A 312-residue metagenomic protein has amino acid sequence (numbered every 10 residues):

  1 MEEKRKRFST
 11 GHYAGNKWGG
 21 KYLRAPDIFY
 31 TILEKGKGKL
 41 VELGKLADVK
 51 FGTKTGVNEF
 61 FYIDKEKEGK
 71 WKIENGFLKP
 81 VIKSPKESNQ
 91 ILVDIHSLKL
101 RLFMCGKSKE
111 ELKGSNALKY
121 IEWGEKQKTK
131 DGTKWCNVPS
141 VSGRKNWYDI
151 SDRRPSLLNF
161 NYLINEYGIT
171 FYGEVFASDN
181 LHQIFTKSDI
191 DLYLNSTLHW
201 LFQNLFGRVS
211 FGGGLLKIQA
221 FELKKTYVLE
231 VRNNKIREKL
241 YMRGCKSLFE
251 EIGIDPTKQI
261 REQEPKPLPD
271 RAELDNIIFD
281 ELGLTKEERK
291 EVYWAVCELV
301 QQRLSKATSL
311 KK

Functional and structural regions predicted by a protein language model:
K6-R7, G11-M242, S247: Polybasic, glycine- and aromatic-enriched phosphate-binding surface used to engage nucleic acids
A14-K21, P139-G143, F185, G253 (+4 more regions): Non-catalytic, mostly N-terminal accessory regions of nucleic-acid modification and defense proteins
Y22, G36, W71, E110 (+7 more regions): Intrinsic-disorder-associated interaction segments
Q127, T197-N204, L229, E251 (+3 more regions): Hydrophobic alpha-helical segments
W200, F211, Q259-I260, K266-P267 (+1 more regions): Short leucine-rich amphipathic alpha-helices used at interfaces
K224-L282: Extended amphipathic alpha-helical segments enriched in small hydrophobics
E273-K312: Conserved AMP-binding
